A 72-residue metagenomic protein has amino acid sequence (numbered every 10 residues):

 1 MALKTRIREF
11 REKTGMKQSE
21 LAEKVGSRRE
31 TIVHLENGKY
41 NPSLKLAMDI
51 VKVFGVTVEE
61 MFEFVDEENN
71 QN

Functional and structural regions predicted by a protein language model:
M1-K13: A short, Lys/Arg-rich alpha-helix, primarily the initiator
T5, M16, P42-K45: Residue-level signal for the short linker/turn that defines the boundary of a DNA-recognition helix
E12, E23, K52: Alpha-helical residues within the helix-turn-helix
M16-V33: Short alpha-helical DNA-recognition segment
K45-E60: DNA major-groove recognition helix of helix-turn-helix/homeodomain DNA-binding modules
F62-N72: Short, charged recognition helix plus adjacent turn of helix-turn-helix-like nucleic-acid-binding domains
